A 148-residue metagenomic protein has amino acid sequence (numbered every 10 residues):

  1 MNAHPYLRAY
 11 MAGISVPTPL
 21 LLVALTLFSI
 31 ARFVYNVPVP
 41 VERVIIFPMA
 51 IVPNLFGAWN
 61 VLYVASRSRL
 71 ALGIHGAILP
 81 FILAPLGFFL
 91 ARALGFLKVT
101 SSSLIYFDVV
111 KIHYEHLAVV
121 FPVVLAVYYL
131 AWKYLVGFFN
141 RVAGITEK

Functional and structural regions predicted by a protein language model:
M1-V52: N-terminal signal-anchor transmembrane alpha-helix
A3, R69-I78: Membrane-interface segments at loop-to-transmembrane junctions
V23-L27, L55-L62, Y128, W132-V136: Alpha-helical transmembrane segments of polytopic integral membrane proteins, especially the permease/helical cores
A31-P38, S66, L70, K98-S103 (+1 more regions): Membrane-interfacial segments
V44, G76-P80, A84, H113-L125: Pore-lining and gate-forming transmembrane alpha-helices of multi-pass membrane transport proteins
I46-A71: Canonical alpha-helical transmembrane segments
G76-D108, V127-Y128: C-terminal halves and exits of single transmembrane alpha-helices
S102-K148: Alpha-helical membrane-associated segments of multi-pass integral membrane proteins
